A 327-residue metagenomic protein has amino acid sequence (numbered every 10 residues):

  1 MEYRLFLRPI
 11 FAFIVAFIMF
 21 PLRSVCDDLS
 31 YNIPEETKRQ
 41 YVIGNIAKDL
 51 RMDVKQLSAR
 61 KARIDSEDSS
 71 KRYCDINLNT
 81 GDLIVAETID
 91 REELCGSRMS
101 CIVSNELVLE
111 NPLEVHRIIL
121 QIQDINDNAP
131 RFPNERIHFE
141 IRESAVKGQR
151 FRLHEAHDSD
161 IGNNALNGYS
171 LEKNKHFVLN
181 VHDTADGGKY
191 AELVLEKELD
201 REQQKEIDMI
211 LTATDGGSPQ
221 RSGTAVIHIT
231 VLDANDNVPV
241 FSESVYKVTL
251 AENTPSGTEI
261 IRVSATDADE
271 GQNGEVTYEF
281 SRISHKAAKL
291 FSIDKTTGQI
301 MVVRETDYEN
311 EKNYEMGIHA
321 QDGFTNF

Functional and structural regions predicted by a protein language model:
M1-F327: Extracellular cadherin-type adhesion modules in metazoan precursor proteins
